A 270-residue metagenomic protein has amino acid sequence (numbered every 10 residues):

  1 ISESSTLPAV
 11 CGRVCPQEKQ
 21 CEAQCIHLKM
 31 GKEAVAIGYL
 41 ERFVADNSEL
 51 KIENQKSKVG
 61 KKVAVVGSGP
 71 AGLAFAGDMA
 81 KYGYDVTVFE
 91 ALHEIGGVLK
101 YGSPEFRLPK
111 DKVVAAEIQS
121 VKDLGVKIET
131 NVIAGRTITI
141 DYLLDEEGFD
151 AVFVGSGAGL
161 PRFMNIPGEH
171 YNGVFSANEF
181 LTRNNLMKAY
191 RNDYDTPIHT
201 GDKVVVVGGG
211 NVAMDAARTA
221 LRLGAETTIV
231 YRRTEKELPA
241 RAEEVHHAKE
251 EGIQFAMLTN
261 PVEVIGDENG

Functional and structural regions predicted by a protein language model:
I1, G12-V44, T87, H93-E94 (+1 more regions): Iron-sulfur cluster-binding cysteine motifs and their immediate structural context in ferredoxin-like electron-transfer
S48-V59: Short, basic, low-complexity termini and linkers enriched in Ser/Thr/Gly/Pro that act as targeting/leader peptides
K61-T87, V212-L221: N-terminal Rossmann-like FAD-binding beta1-loop-alpha1 element of flavoenzymes
K62, D202-K203: Residues that mark the start of a beta-strand
Y84-K100, T228-K236: Glycine-rich FAD pyrophosphate-binding loop
H93-V113, L238-H247: Conserved N-terminal glycine-rich FAD pyrophosphate-binding loop of Rossmann-like flavoproteins
V113-R162, E179, N185-Y194, T200 (+1 more regions): A Rossmann-like FAD-binding core segment of flavoenzymes
S156-H170, V174: Flavin (primarily FAD) binding-site architecture
